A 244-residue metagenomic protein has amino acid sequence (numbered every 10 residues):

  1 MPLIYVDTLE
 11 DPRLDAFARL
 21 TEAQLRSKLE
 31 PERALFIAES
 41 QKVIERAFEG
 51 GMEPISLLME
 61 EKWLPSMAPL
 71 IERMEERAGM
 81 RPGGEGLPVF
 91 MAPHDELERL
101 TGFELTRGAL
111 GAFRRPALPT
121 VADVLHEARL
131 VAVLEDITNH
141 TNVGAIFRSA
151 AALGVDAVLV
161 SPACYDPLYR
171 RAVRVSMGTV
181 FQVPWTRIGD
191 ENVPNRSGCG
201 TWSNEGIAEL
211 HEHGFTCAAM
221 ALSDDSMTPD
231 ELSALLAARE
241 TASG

Functional and structural regions predicted by a protein language model:
M1-A68, E72, C164-Y165: Boundary-proximal intrinsically disordered activation/regulatory segments immediately upstream of a helical core
I4, K42, E49, R81-G86 (+3 more regions): RNA substrate-binding interface of SAM-dependent RNA methyltransferases
R13-F17, I44, L97, T106 (+1 more regions): A general structural signal for well-ordered alpha-helical segments in protein cores
E32-L35, E53-S56, G86-P88, A157-V158 (+2 more regions): Short active-site oxyanion
E72-G79, L87-T106: Glycine/small-residue-rich loop that forms an oxyanion/phosphate-binding "nest" at active or ligand-binding sites
G108-A112, R174, E240-G244: Short basic, glycine-rich beta-strand/loop surfaces that mediate nucleic-acid
P229-G244: A contiguous loop/helix-start segment that scaffolds small-molecule binding in enzyme catalytic cores
